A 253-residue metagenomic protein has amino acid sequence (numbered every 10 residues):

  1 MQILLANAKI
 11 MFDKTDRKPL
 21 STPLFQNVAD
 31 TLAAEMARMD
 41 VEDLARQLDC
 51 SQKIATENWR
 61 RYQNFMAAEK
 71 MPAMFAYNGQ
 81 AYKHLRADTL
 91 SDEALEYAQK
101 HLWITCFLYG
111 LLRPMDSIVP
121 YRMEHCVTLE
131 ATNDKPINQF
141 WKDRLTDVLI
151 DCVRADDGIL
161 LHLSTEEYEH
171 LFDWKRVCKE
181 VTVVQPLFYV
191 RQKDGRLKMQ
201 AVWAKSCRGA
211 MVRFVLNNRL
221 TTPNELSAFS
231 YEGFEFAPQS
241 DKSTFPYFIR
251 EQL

Functional and structural regions predicted by a protein language model:
Q2-A6, I159-H162: Short hydrophobic beta-strand segments
L4-T89: Active-site helix-to-loop segments that bind/position phosphate- or nucleotide-bearing substrates and donors across
A87-L253: Internal, well-folded beta-alpha domain core
